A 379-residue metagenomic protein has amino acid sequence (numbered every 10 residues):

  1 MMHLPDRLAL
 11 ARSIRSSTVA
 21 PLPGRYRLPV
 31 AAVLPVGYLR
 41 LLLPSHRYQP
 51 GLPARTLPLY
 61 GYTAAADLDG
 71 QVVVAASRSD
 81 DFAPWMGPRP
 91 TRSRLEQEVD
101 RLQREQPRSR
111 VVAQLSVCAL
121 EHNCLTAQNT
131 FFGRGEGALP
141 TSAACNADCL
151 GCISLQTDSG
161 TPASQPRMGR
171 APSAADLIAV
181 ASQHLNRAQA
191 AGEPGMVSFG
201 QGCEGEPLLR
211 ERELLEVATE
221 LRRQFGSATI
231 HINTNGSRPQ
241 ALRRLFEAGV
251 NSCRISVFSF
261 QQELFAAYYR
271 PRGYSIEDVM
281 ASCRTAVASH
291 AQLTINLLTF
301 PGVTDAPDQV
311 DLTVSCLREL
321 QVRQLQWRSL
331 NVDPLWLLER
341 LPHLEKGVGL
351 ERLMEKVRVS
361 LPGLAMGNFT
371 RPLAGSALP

Functional and structural regions predicted by a protein language model:
M1-Q106, D311-P379: Auxiliary Fe-S-binding modules of radical SAM enzymes
V111-G135: Short, charged low-complexity linear segments at domain edges
E136, P140, Q156-V180, H184-V217 (+3 more regions): Core AdoMet radical
C145, C149-C152, F199: Short cysteine clusters
C203, T234-R238, S259-Q261, T299-P301 (+2 more regions): Active-site-proximal loop/turn and secondary-structure-junction residues that shape catalytic pockets, frequently
E211-S227, I276-L293, L344-N368: Alpha-helix-loop-beta-strand connector modules within alpha/beta enzyme cores
A248, S289, E319-L320: Structural motif
R270-R272, S282-Q309: Conserved strand-turn element in the central/C-terminal portion of the radical SAM core barrel that lines
